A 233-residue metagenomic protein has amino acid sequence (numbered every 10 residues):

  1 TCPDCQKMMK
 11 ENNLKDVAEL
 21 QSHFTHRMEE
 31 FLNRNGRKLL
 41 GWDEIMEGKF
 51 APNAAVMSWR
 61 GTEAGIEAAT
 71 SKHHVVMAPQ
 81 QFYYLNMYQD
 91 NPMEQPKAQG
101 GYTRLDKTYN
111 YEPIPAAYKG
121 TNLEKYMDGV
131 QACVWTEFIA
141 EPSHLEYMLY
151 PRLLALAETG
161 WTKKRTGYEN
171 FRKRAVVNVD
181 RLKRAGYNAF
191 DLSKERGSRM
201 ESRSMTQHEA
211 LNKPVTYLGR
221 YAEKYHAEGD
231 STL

Functional and structural regions predicted by a protein language model:
T1-A54, W59-K72: Active-site neighborhood of glycoside hydrolase catalytic domains
E19, Y102-T103, E228-T232: Glycine-rich, flexible loop segments associated with nucleotide phosphate handling
N33-R34, E158, K183: Sec-exported extracytoplasmic/periplasmic mature domains
G41, M46-P52, W59-D180: Conserved alpha/beta catalytic core and glycan-binding cleft of carbohydrate-active enzymes
N53, M127-G129, H208-P214: A residue-level signal for beta-strand positions that form part of recognition/binding surfaces within mature
R165-R203: Asparagine-biased alpha-helical interface segments
S202-L233: Disordered, acidic Ser/Thr/Pro-rich linker "stalks" and the adjacent N-terminal cap of the next globular domain
